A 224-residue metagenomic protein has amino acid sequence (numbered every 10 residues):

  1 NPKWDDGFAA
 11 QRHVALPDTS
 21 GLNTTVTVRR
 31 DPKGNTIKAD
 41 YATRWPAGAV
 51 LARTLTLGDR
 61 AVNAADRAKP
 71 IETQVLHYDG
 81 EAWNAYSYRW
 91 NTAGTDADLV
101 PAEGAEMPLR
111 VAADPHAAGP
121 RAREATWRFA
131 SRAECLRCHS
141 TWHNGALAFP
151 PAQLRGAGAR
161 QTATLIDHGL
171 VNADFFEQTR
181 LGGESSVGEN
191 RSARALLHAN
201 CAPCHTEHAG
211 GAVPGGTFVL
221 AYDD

Functional and structural regions predicted by a protein language model:
N1-D18: N-terminal pre-domain segments of enzymes
P2, I37-Y41, V62-N63: Short secondary-structure capping/turn segments at boundaries of alpha-helices and beta-strands
L16-P17, P32-K33, T179-E184: His/Cys-centered metal/cofactor-coordination and adjacent catalytic loops
L22-D40: Short alpha-helix capping/helix-loop boundary micro-motifs
W45-G48: Short, well-ordered loop/turn sites that connect or cap secondary structure elements
V62-D224: Sequence context surrounding c-type heme c attachment/ligation sites in exported
